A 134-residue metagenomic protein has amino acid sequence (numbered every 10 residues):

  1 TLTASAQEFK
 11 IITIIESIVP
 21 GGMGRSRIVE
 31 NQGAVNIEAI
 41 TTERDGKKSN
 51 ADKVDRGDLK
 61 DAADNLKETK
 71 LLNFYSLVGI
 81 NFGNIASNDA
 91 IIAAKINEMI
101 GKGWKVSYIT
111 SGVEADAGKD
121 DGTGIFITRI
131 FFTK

Functional and structural regions predicted by a protein language model:
A4-K134: Terminus-proximal functional modules
